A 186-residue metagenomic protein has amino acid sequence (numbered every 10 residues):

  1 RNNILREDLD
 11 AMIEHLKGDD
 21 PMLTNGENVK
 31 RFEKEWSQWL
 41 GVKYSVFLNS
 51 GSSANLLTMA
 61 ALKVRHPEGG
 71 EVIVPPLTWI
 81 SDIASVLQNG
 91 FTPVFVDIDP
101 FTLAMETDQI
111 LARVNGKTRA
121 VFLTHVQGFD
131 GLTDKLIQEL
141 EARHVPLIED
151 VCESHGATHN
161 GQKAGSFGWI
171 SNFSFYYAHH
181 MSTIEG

Functional and structural regions predicted by a protein language model:
R1-M22: N-terminal "arm"/small-domain region of PLP-dependent enzymes with the aminotransferase-like
M22-L23, E27-E71, S85-L87, F95-D97: Phosphate-binding glycine-rich loop
N25-V29, G51-N55, W79, L103 (+2 more regions): Conserved donor sugar-nucleotide recognition element shared by glycan-biosynthetic enzymes
F47-L48, V74, A120-L123: A short beta-strand submotif of the Rossmann-like class I SAM-dependent methyltransferase core that lines
L77-I83: Conserved coil-to-alpha-helix start sites within the AMP-binding
G90: Structured binding elements
F101-T183: Active-site phosphate-binding strand-loop segment of PLP-dependent enzymes
